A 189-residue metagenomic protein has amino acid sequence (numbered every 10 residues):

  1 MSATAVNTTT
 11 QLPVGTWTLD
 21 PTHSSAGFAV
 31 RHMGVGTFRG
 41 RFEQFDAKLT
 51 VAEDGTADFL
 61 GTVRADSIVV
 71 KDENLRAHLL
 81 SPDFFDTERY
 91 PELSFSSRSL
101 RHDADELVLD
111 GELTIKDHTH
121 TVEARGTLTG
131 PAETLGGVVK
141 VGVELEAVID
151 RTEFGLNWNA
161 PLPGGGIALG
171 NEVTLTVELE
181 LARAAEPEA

Functional and structural regions predicted by a protein language model:
M1-A189: Low-complexity, acidic/polar, glycine-enriched regions of mature
